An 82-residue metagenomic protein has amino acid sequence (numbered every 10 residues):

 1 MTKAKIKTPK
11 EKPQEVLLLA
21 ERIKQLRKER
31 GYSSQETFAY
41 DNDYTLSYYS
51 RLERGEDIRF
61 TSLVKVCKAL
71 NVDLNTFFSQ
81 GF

Functional and structural regions predicted by a protein language model:
T2-R30: A short, Lys/Arg-rich alpha-helix, primarily the initiator
R27, A39, C67: The alpha-helix within a helix-turn-helix
K28, D43, E53-R54, F82: Residue-level detection of the helix-turn-helix DNA-binding "recognition helix"
G31-R51: Short alpha-helical DNA-recognition segment
T45-Y48, R59, D73: Short coil turns linking two alpha-helices in DNA-binding domains
G55-K65: Short, basic-rich loop-to-helix N-cap that marks the start of a DNA-contacting helix
N71-F82: Short C-terminal boundary/hinge segments that cap the last helix of small helical domains
